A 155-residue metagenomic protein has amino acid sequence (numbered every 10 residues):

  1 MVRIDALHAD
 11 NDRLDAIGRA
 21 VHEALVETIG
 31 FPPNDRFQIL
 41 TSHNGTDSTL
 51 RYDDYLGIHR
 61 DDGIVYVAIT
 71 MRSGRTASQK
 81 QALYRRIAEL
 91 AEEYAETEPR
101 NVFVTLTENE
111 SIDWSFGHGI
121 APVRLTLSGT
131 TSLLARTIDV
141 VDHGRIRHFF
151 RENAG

Functional and structural regions predicted by a protein language model:
M1-A154: Interaction-mediating elements
